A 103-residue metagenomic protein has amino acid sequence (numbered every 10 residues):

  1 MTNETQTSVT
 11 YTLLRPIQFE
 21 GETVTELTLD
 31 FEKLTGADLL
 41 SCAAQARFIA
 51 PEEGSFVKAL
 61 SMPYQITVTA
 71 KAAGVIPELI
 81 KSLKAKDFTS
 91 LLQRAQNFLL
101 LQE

Functional and structural regions predicted by a protein language model:
T2-E103: Short, surface-exposed, charged amphipathic helix/loop patches that serve as local interaction elements
